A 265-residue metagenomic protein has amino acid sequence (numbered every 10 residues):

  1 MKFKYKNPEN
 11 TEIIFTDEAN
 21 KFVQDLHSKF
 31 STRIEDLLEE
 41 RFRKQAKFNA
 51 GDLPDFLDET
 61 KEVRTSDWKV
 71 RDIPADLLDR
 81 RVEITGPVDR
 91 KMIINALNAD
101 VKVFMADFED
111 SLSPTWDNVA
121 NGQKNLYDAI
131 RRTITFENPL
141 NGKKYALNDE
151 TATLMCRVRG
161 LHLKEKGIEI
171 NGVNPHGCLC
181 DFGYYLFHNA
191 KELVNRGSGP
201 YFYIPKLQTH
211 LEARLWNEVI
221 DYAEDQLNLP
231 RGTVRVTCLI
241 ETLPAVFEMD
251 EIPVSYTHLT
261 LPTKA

Functional and structural regions predicted by a protein language model:
E18-T60: Low-complexity, highly charged intrinsically disordered N-terminal segments that act as targeting/localization
F30, A96, F202, I252: Conserved, mostly hydrophobic/aromatic
R80-G86, F104-A106, L154-C156, P200 (+3 more regions): Hydrophobic faces of well-ordered beta-strands that scaffold small-molecule active sites in alpha/beta enzyme cores
D89-I93, C178-N195, E212-L227, I252-S255: Structured alpha-helical segments in the cores of large, soluble enzyme domains
K102-L112: Short acidic catalytic loops
T135-L193, G199, I204-L211: Active-site beta->alpha loop and helix N-cap motifs at the rims of alpha/beta catalytic domains
P205-H210, V234-E251: Short, conserved secondary-structure transition motifs
T257-T263: Conserved small/polar residues in nucleotide/adenosyl-binding loops
